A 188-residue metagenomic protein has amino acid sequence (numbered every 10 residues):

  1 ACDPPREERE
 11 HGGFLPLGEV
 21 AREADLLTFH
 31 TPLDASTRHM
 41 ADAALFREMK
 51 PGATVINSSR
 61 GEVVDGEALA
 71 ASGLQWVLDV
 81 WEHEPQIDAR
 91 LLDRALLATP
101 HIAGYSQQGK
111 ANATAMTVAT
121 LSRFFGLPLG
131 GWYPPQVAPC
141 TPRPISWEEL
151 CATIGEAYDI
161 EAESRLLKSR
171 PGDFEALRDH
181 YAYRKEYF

Functional and structural regions predicted by a protein language model:
A1: Short beta-strand "acidic-cap" motif of Rossmann-like dinucleotide-binding folds
R6-R90: Rossmann-like adenosine-cofactor binding region
G52, S58-F188: Rossmann-like dinucleotide-binding domain for NAD(H)/NADP(H)
